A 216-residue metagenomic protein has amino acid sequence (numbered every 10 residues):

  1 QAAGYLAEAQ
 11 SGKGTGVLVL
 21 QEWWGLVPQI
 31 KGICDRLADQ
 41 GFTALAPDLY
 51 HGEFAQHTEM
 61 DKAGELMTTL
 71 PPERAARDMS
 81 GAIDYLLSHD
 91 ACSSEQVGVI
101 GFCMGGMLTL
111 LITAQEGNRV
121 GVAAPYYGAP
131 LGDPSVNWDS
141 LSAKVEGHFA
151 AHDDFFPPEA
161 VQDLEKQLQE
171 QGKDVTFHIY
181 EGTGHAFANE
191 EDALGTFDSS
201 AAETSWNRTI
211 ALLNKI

Functional and structural regions predicted by a protein language model:
Q1-I216: N-terminal cap/leader regions of alpha/beta-hydrolase-fold enzymes, predominantly small-molecule hydrolases
